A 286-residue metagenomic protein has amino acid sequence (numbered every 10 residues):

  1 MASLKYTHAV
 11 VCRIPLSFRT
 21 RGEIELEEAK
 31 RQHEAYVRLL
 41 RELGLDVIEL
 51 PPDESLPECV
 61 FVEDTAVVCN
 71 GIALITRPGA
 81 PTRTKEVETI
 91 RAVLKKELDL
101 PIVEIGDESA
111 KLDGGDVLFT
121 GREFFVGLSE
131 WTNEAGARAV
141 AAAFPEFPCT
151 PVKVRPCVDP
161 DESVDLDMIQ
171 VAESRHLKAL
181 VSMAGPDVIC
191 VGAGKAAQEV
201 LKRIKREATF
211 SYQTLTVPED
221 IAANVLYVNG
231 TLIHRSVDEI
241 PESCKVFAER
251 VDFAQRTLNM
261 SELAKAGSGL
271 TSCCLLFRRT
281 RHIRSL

Functional and structural regions predicted by a protein language model:
M1-L286: The feature marks the mature, well-folded catalytic cores of soluble enzymes
